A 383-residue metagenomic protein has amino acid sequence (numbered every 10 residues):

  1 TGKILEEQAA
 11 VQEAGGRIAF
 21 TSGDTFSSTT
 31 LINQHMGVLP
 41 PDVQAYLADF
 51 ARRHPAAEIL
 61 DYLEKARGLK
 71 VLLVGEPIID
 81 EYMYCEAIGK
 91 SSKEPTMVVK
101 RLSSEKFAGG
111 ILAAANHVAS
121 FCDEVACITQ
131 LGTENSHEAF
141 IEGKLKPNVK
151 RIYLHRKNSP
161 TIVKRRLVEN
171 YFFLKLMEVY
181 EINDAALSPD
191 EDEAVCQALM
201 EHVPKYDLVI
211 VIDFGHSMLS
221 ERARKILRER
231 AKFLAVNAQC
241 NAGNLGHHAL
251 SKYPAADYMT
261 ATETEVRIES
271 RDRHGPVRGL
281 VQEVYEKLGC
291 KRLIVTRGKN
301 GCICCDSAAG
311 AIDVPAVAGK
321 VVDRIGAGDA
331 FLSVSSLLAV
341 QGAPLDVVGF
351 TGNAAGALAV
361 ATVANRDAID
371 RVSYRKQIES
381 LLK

Functional and structural regions predicted by a protein language model:
T1-E58: Classical nucleotidyltransferase
E7, Q12-G15, F121, P147-N148 (+2 more regions): Short, structured coil segments at secondary-structure junctions
Q44-A126, V314-V322: Glycine-rich phosphate/adenosyl-contacting loop at the front of the ribokinase-like
L60, L208, E221-A311: Conserved phosphate/ATP/ADP-binding segment of small-molecule kinases
T96-I162, K376-E379: Substrate-binding N-lobe of the ribokinase-like
Y153-S159, K164-V203: Conserved phosphate-binding/catalytic loop of the ribokinase/pfkB sugar-kinase fold
K205-M218: Short acidic, glycine-rich surface-loop motifs adjacent to enzyme active sites
G289-K291, A308, V317-L381: Conserved post-catalytic alpha-helical subdomain immediately downstream of the catalytic base and nucleotide-binding
